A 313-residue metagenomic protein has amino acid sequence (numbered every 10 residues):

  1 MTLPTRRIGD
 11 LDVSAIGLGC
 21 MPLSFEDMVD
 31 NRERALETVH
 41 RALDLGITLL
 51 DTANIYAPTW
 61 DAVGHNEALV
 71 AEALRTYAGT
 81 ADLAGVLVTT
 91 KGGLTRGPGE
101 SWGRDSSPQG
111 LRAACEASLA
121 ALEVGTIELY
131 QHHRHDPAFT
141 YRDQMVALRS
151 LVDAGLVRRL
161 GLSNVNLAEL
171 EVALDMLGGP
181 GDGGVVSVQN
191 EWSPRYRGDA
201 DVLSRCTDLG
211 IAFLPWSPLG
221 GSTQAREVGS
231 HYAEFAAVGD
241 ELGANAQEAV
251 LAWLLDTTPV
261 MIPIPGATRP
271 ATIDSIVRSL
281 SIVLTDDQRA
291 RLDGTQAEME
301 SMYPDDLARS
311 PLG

Functional and structural regions predicted by a protein language model:
M1-G85: N-terminal binding-site loop/beta-alpha segment at the start of enzyme catalytic domains that lines or forms
G9-D27, T89-W102, T126, Q131: N-terminal small/glycine-rich loop or linker at the start of catalytic domains across soluble metabolic enzymes
L11-I16, G46-T48, T80-V86, V124-E128 (+4 more regions): Short, well-ordered coil/turn segments that N-cap beta-strands
D12, D44, A73-G85, L119-E123 (+3 more regions): Acidic (Asp/Glu)-rich catalytic clusters
S24-E26, Y56-W60, T95-S101, S222-A225 (+1 more regions): A short acidic, helix-capping loop that chelates divalent metal ions and anchors anionic groups
D30-A42, S106-A121, L170-E171: Short, acidic/polar
A120-P137: Active-site groove signature of glycoside hydrolases
H135-G313: Beta/alpha (TIM)-barrel catalytic core signal, keyed to glycine-rich beta->alpha loops juxtaposed to Asp/Glu that bind
